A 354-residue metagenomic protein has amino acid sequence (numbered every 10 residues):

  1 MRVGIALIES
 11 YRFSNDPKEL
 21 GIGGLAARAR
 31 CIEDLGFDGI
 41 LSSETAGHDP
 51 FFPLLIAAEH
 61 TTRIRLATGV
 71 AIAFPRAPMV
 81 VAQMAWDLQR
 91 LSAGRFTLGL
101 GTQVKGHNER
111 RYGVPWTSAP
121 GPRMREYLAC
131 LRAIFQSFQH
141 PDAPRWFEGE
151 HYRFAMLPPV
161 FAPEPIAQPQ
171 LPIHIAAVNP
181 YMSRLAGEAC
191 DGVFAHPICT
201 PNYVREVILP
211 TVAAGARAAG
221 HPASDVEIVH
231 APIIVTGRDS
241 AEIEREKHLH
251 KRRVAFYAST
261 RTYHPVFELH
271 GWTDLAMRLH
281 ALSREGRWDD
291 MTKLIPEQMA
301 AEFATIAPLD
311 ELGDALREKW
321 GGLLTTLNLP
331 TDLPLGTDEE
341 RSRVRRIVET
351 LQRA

Functional and structural regions predicted by a protein language model:
M1-L66, L171: N-terminal beta1-alpha1-beta2 module of alpha/beta enzyme domains
V3-L7, I40-S42, L66-G69, F96-L100 (+4 more regions): Hydrophobic faces of well-ordered beta-strands that scaffold small-molecule active sites in alpha/beta enzyme cores
Y11, A82-G192, P197-V226, M277-L279 (+1 more regions): Internal, glycine-rich beta/alpha segment that forms the wall or movable "lid" of small-molecule/cofactor binding
P17-C31, A177-L185, P308-E318: Short, acidic/polar
G36, A57, L88, L131 (+4 more regions): Conserved, mostly hydrophobic/aromatic
G39-H60, I72, P197-P201, P330-E340: Glycine-rich, proline-tolerant flexible connector loops at the mouths of alpha/beta enzymes
F51-A71, P75, Y127, R217 (+1 more regions): Alpha-helix-loop-beta-strand connector modules within alpha/beta enzyme cores
E242-Q298: Active-site pocket-lining/capping segments in soluble small-molecule metabolic enzymes
